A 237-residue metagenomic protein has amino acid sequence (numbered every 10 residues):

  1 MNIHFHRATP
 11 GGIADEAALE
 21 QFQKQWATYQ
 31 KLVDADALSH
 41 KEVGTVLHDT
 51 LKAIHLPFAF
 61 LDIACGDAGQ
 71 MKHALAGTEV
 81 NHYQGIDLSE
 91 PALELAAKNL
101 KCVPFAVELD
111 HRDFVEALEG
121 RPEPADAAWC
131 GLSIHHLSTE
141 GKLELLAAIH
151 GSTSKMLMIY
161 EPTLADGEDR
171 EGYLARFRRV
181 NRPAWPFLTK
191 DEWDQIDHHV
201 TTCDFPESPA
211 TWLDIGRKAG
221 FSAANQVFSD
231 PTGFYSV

Functional and structural regions predicted by a protein language model:
N2-H55: Conserved class I S-adenosyl-L-methionine
L61, A68-E116: Class I SAM-dependent methyltransferase SAM/SAH-binding core
E116-P122: Short conserved loop adjoining the S-adenosyl-L-methionine
W129: A conserved beta-strand element that flanks and buttresses the S-adenosyl-L-methionine
L132-S133: Short catalytic micro-motifs in class I SAM-dependent methyltransferases
L143-K155: A short glycine-rich, Lys/Arg-flanked "PGG" loop and its adjoining helix->strand segment in the class I
Y160-K218: C-terminal alpha-helical "lid/dimerization" subdomain adjacent to the S-adenosyl-L-methionine
S222-P231: Conserved S-adenosyl-L-methionine
